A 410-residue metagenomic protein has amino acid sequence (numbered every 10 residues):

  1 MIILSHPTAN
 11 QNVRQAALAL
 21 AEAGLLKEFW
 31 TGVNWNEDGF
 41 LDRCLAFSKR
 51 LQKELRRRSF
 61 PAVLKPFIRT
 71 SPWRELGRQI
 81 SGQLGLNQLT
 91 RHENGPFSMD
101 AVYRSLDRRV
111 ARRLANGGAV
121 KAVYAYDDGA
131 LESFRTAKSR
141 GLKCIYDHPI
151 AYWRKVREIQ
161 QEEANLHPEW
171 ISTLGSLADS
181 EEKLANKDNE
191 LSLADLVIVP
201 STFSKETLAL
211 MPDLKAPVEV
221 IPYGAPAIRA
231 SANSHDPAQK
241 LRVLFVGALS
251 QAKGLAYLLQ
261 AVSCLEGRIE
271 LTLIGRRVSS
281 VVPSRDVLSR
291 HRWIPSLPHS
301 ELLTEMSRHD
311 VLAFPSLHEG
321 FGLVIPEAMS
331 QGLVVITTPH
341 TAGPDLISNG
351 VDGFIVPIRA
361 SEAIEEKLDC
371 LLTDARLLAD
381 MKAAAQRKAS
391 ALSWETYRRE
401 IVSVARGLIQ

Functional and structural regions predicted by a protein language model:
D42-L45, R74-S98, R140, C144-A185: Acceptor-binding helix/loop patch of EC 2.4 sugar-transfer enzymes, predominantly nucleotide-sugar-dependent
H167-A230: Donor nucleotide-sugar binding/catalytic pocket of nucleotide-sugar-dependent glycosyltransferases
Y223-K253, L259-S263, T272-I274: Conserved donor-binding/catalytic core segment of Leloir-type glycosyltransferases
V281-L303: Nucleotide-activated donor-binding/catalytic signature segment of Leloir-type glycosyltransferases, i.e., the conserved
L317: Aromatic "clamp/platform" in nucleotide-sugar-dependent glycosyltransferases that forms part of the donor/acceptor
V334-T337: Short hydrophobic beta-strand element within catalytic cores of glycosyltransferases and related nucleotide-activated
N349-G350, F354-S361, C370-A375: Conserved acidic donor-binding segment of nucleotide-sugar-dependent glycosyltransferases
C370, L377-A391, S403: A short, well-ordered alpha-helix in the C-terminal region of glycosyltransferases
